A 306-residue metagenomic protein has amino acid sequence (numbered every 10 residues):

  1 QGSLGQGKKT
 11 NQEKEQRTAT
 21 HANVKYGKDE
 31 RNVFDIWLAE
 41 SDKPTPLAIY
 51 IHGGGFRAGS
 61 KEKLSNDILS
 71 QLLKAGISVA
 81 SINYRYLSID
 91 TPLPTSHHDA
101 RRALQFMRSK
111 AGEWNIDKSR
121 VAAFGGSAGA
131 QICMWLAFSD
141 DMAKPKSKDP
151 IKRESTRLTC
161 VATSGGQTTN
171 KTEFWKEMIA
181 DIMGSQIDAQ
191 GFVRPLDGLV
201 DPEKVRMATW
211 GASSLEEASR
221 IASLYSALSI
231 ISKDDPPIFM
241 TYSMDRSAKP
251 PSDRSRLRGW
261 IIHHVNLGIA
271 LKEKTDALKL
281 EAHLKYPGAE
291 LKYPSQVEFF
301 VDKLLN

Functional and structural regions predicted by a protein language model:
L4-K43, S232: N-terminal cap/lid segment of alpha/beta-hydrolase-fold proteins
K9-Q16, D29, M142, T172-I230 (+2 more regions): Mobile cap/lid helix-loop segments that gate and shape the active-site cleft of serine hydrolases
D35, I238-A248, S252-N306: C-terminal catalytic histidine-bearing segment of alpha/beta-hydrolase fold enzymes
P44-G55: Short beta-strand element of the alpha/beta-hydrolase
I51-G53, M107, S243: The conserved beta1-alpha1 loop
E62-A80: Short amphipathic alpha-helix adjacent to the substrate-entry channel of hydrolases
R102-M183: Primarily recognizes the serine-hydrolase "nucleophile elbow" in alpha/beta-hydrolase and SGNH/GDSL folds
E154-T159, S232-I238, L278-L280: Short, proline-enriched alpha-helix->beta-strand connector loops that line the catalytic pocket of alpha/beta-hydrolase
